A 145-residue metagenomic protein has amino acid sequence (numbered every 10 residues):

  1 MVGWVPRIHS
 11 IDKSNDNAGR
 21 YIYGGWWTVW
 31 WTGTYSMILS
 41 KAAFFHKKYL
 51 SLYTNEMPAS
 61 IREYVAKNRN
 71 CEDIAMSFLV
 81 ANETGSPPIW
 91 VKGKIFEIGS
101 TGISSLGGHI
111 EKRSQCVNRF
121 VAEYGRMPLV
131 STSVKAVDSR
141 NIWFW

Functional and structural regions predicted by a protein language model:
M1-V65, R69, N82: Conserved catalytic core of nucleotide-sugar-dependent glycosyltransferases
L52-W145: C-terminal catalytic/acceptor-binding lobe
